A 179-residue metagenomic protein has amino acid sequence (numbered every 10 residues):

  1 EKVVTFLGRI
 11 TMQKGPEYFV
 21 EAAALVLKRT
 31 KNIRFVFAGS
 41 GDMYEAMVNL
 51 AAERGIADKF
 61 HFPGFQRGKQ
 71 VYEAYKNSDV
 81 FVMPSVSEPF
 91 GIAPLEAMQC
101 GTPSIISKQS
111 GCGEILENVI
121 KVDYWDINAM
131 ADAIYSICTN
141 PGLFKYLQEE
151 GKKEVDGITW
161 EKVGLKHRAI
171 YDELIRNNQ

Functional and structural regions predicted by a protein language model:
E1-K14, V20-A23, V36, Q148: Conserved donor-binding/catalytic core segment of Leloir-type glycosyltransferases
V48-Q66: Nucleotide-activated donor-binding/catalytic signature segment of Leloir-type glycosyltransferases, i.e., the conserved
F65-Q66, E73-S78: Short alpha-helical donor nucleotide-sugar binding micro-motif in glycosyltransferases
V86: Aromatic "clamp/platform" in nucleotide-sugar-dependent glycosyltransferases that forms part of the donor/acceptor
G91-P94: Short glycine/serine-rich donor-binding loops of glycosyltransferases
P103-I106: Short hydrophobic beta-strand element within catalytic cores of glycosyltransferases and related nucleotide-activated
V119-N128, S136-P141: Conserved acidic donor-binding segment of nucleotide-sugar-dependent glycosyltransferases
G142-I175: A charged, aromatic-enriched C-terminal amphipathic alpha-helix characteristic of glycosyltransferases across folds
